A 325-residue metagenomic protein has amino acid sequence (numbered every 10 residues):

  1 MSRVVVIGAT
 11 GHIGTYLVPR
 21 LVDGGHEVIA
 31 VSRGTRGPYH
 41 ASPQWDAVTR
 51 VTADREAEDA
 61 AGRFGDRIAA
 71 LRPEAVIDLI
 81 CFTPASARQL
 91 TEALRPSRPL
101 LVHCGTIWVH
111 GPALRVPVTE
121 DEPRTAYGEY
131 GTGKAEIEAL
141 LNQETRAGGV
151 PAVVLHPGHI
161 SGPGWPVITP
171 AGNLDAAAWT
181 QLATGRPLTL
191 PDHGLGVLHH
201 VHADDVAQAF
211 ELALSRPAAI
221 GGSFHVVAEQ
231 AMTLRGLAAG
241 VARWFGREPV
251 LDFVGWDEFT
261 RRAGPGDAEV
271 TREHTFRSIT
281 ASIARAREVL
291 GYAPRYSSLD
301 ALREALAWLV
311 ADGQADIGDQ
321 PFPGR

Functional and structural regions predicted by a protein language model:
V4-G24: N-terminal Rossmann NAD(P)H-binding glycine-rich loop of SDR-like oxidoreductase domains
A69-V116, T132-N142: NAD(P)-cofactor binding segment of oxidoreductase domains
T106-E129, T145-G148, W165: Active-site "gating" loop of Rossmann-like NAD(P)-dependent oxidoreductase/epimerase domains
A139-V167: Conserved beta-loop-beta element that borders a ligand/cofactor-binding pocket
G162, L190-G196, F224-A231, G240-R243 (+2 more regions): Glycine-rich Rossmann NAD(P)(H)-binding loop
P170-A178, L190-L214, G221-G222: Substrate-positioning beta->alpha
A203, T260-A293, Q314: Conserved C-terminal active-site "lid" loop/helix of NAD(P)H-dependent oxidoreductases that clamps the redox cofactor
L212-T271, E304-L306, D316-G324: Mid/C-terminal beta-alpha module of Rossmann-like enzyme folds, strongest in SDR-family dehydrogenases/epimerases
